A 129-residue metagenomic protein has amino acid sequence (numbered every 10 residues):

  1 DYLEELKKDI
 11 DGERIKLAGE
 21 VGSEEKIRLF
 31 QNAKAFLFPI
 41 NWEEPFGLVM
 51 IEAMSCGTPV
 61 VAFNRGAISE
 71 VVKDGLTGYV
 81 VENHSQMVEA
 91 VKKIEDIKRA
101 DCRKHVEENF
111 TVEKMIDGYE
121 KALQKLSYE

Functional and structural regions predicted by a protein language model:
L3-E24: Nucleotide-activated donor-binding/catalytic signature segment of Leloir-type glycosyltransferases, i.e., the conserved
E20, L29-A33, Y119: Short alpha-helical donor nucleotide-sugar binding micro-motif in glycosyltransferases
I27, M50-S55, S69-E70, L76: Short alpha-helical segment that forms part of, or immediately flanks, the ligand-binding pocket in carbohydrate-active
Q31-P45: Acidic donor-binding loop of glycosyltransferase active sites
E44-G47, M54, N64: Short glycine/acidic-rich beta->alpha loop that forms part of the nucleotide-sugar donor binding site in diverse
M50, P59-A62: Short hydrophobic beta-strand element within catalytic cores of glycosyltransferases and related nucleotide-activated
K73-S85, V91-D96: Conserved acidic donor-binding segment of nucleotide-sugar-dependent glycosyltransferases
D96-K121: A short, well-ordered alpha-helix in the C-terminal region of glycosyltransferases
